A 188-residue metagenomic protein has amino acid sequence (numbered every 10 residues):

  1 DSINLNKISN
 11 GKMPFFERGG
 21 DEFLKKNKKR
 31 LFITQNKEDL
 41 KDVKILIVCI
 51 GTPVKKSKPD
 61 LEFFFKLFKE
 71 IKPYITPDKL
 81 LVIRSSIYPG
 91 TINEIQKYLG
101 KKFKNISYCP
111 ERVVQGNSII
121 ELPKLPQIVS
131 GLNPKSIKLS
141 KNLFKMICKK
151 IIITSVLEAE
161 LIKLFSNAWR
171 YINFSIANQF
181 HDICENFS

Functional and structural regions predicted by a protein language model:
S2-K44, G51-P59: Conserved N-terminal Rossmann-fold NAD(P) cofactor-binding segment
I3, F15, P89-G90, K135 (+1 more regions): Short alpha-helical
K7, K66, L139-N142: Short, solvent-exposed alpha-helical surface patches in well-structured domains
F32, E38, P53-Q115: Rossmann-like NAD(P)(H) cofactor-binding subdomain of soluble oxidoreductases
K41-D42, P77, K124: Alpha-helix C-terminal capping/helix-to-coil transition sites in glycosyltransferase folds
K44-I45, L80: Structural motif
I47-G51, R84-S85, G131: Short, well-ordered coil/turn residues at beta-beta hairpins and beta-strand->alpha-helix junctions within
N93-C109, V113-S188: Internal alpha-helical scaffold of NAD(P)-dependent oxidoreductase catalytic cores
